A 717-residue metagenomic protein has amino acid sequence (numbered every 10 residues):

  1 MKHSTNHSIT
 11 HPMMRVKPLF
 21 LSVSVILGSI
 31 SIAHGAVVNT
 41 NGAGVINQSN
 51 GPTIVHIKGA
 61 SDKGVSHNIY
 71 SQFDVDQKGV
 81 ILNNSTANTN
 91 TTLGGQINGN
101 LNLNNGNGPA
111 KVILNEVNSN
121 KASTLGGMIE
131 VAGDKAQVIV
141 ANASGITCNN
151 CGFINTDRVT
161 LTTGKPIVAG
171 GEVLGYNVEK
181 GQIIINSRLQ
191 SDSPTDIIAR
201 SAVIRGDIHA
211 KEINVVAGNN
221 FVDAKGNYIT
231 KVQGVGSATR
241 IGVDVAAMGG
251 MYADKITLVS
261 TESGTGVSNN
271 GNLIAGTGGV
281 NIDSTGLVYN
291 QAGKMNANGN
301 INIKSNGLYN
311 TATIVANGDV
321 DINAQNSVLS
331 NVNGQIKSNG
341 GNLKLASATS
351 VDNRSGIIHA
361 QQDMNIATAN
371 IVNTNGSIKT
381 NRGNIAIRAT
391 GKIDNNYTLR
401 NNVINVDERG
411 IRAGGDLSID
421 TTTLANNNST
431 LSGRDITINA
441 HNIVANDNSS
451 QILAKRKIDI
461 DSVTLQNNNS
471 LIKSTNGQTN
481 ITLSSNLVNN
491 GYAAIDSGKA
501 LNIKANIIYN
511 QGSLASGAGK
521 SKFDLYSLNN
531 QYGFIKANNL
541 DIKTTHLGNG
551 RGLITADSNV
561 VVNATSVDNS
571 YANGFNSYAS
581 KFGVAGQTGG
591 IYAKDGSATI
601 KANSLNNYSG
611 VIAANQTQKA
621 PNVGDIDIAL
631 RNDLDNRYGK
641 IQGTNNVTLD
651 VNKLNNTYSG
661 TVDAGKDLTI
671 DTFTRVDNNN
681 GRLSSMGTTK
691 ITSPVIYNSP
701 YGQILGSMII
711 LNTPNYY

Functional and structural regions predicted by a protein language model:
K2-S4, H11, R15-V16, V23-I274: Solvent-exposed adhesion/ligand-recognition segments of exported proteins
T5, L19-S22, L399, N563: Generic short amphipathic/hydrophobic targeting helices enriched at N-termini, encompassing Sec-type signal peptides
P12-M13, K294, D363, S707: Residue-level detector of intrinsically disordered terminal segments
V16-P18, S22, L27-S29, V38 (+6 more regions): N-terminal hydrophobic or amphipathic segments with adjacent small-residue motifs that include Sec signal peptides
S71-F73, N100-N105, S123-V131, I146-F153 (+27 more regions): Short, T/G/N/S-enriched strand-turn elements that build extracellular solenoid repeat scaffolds
F73, N102-N105, K111-N118, A136-N142 (+36 more regions): Well-ordered beta-strand segments characteristic of repetitive beta-sheet solenoids
